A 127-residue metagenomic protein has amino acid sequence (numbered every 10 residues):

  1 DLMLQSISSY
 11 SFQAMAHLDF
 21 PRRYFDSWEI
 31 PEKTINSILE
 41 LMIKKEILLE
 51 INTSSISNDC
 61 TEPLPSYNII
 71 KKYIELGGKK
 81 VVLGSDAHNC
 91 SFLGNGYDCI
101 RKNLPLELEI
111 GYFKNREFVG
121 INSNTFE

Functional and structural regions predicted by a protein language model:
D1-F12: Active-site-proximal loop/helix segment associated with metal-binding centers of metalloenzymes
H17-L18: Active-site rim beta-loop-alpha module in soluble metabolic enzymes
R22, S27-E127: Charged catalytic cores and adjacent phosphate/nucleic-acid-binding surfaces used for phosphate/nucleic-acid chemistry
